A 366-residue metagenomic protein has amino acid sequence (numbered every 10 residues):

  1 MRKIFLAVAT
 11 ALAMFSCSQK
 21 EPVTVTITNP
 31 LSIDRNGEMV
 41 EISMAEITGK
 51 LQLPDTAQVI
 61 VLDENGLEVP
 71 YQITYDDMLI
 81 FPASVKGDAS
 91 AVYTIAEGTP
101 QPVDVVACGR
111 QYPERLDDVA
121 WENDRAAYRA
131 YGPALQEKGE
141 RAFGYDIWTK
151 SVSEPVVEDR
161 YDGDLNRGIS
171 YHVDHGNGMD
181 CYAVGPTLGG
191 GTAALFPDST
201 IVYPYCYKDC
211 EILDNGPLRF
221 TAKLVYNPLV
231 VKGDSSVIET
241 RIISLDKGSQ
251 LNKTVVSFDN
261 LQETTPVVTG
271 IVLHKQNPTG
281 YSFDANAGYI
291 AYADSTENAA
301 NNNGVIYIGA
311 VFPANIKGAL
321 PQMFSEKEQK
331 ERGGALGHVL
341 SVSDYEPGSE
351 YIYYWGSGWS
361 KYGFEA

Functional and structural regions predicted by a protein language model:
M1-I4: Positively charged n-region of N-terminal signal peptides that target proteins for export
F15-S16: C-terminal motif of bacterial Sec signal peptides marking the signal peptidase cleavage site
K20-R110, L116: Alpha-mannosidase-like glycoside hydrolase catalytic domains involved in N-glycan trimming, generalizing to other
P54-M78, V230-D234, K275-A291, I316-Q329: Solvent-exposed beta-strand/loop surfaces of large extracellular or lumenal domains
V85, F312-A366: Beta-strand-rich recognition/accessory modules
T94, T99-I201: Solvent-exposed N-terminal domain segments of exported/luminal and surface proteins
N166-K247: Extended, loop-rich substrate-binding clefts of extracytoplasmic carbohydrate-active enzymes
E239-R241, Q250-F283: Acidic (Asp/Glu-rich), glycine- and aromatic
